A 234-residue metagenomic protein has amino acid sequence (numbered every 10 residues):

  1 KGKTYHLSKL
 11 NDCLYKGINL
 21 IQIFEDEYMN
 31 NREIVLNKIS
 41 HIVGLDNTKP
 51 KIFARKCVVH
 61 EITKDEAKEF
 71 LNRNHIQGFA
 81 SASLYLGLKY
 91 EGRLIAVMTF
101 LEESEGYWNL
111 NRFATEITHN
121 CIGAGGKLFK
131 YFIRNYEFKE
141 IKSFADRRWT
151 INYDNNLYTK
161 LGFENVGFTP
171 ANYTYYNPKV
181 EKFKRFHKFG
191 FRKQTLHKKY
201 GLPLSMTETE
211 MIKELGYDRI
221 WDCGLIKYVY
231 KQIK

Functional and structural regions predicted by a protein language model:
K1-R32: Basic, amphipathic alpha-helical patches used to engage nucleic acids or provide basic targeting signals, exemplified
G2-H6, N30-V35, I39, M98 (+1 more regions): Conserved active-site and SAM-binding loop architecture of S-adenosyl-L-methionine-dependent nucleic-acid
S8-D12, K38, L128, F132: A general structural detector for well-ordered alpha-helical segments in enzyme core domains, enriched
I23-K49: Short, structured interface segments
N47-A82: Short amphipathic alpha-helix that is part of the acyltransferase structural core
E61, A82, Y90, V97-G216: Acyl-donor binding region in acyl/amide transferases
G78-S81, E91, R219-C223: A short catalytic or substrate-binding loop motif that flags glycine-/basic-rich loops and adjacent residues that bind
S83-Y85, C223-Y228: Short hydrophobic/aromatic beta-strand or adjacent loop that forms the aromatic wall/cage of a ligand/substrate-binding
